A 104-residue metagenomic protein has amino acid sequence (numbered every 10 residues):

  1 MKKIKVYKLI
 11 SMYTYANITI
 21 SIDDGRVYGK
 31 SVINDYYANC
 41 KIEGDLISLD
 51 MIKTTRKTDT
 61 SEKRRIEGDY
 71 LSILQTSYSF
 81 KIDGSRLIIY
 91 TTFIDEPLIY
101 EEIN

Functional and structural regions predicted by a protein language model:
M1-N104: Lipid interaction determinants
